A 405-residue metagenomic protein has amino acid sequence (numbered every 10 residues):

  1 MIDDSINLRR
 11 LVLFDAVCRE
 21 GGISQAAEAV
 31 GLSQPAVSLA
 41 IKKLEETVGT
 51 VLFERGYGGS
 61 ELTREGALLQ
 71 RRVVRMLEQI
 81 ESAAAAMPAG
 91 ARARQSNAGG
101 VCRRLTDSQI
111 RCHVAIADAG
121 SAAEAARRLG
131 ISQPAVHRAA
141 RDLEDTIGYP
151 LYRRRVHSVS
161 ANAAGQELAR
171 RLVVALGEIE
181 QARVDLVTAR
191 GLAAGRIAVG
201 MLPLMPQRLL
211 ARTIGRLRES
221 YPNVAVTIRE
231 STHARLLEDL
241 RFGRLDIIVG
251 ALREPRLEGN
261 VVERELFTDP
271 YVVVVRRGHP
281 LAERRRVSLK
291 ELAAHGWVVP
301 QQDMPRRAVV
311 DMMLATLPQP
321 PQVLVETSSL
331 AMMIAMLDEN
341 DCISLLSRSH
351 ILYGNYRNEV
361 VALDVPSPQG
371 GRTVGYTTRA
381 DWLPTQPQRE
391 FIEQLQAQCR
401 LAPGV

Functional and structural regions predicted by a protein language model:
V17-G31, I116-R128: Short helix-boundary/capping micro-motifs
E45-L62, E144-A161: A short LG(V/I)-centered, amphipathic sequence patch enriched for acidic residue(s) preceding the LG motif
G58, M87-Q109, T188-P206, Y221-V224 (+1 more regions): Interdomain hinge and pocket-entrance segments immediately C-terminal to HTH DNA-binding domains
R104, A189, A234-Y271, V275 (+1 more regions): Short beta-strand-centered segments that line the small-molecule binding cleft or hinge of alpha/beta clamshell
A119, E124, R128-P134, R138-R141 (+1 more regions): Central regulatory/effector-binding core of bacterial HTH transcription factors
T232, R244-L245, A251, D303 (+1 more regions): Hydrophobic hinge/microswitch elements
V261-Y271, V275-W297: Flexible hinge/capping segments at coil-to-helix
V361-V405: A late-sequence structural motif
